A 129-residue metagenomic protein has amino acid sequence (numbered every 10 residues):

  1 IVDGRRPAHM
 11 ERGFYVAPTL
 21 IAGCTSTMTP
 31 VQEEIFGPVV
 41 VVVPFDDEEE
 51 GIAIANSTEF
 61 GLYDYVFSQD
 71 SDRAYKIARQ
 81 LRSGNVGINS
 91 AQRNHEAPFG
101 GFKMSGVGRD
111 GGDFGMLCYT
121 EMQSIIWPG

Functional and structural regions predicted by a protein language model:
I1-D3, G87: Structured core elements
G4-M10: Short, solvent-exposed loop/turn elements at beta->coil junctions and helix N-caps that rim active or binding pockets
A8, Y15-G129: Conserved C-terminal structural/oligomerization subdomain of aldehyde/semialdehyde dehydrogenase
